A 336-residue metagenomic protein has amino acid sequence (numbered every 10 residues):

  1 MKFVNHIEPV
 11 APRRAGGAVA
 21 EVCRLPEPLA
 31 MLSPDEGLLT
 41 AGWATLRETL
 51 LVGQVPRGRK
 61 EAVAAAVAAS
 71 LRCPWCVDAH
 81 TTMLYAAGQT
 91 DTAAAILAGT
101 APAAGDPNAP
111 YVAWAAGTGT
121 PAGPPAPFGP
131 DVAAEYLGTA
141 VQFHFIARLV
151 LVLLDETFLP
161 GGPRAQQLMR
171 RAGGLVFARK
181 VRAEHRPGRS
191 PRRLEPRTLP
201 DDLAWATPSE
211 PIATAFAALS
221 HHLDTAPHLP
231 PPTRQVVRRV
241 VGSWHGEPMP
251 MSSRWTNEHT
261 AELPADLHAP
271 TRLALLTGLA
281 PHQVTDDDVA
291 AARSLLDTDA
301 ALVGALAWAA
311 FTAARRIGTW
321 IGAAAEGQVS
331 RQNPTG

Functional and structural regions predicted by a protein language model:
M1-G336: Hydrophobic alpha-helical segments
